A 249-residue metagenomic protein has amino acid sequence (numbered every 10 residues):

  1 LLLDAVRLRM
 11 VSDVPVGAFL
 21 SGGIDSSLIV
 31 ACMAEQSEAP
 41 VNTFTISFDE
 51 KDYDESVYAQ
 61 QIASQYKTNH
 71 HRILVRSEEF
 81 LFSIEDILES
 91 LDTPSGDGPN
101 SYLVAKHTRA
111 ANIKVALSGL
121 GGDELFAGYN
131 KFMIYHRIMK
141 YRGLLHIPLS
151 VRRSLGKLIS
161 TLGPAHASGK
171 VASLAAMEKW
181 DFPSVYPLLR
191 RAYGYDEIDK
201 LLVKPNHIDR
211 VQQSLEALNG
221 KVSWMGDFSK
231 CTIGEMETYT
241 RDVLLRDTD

Functional and structural regions predicted by a protein language model:
L1-L215: ATP-dependent adenylate-handling active sites, centered on carboxylate activation for C-N bond formation
A18, A116-L117, F228-K230, D242: Generic alpha-helical structural signal
I84-E89, E216-M225, D247-D249: Short glycine/proline-rich turn/loop motifs
P94-S95, V222-E235: Structural motif
M236-D249: Short Ser/Thr-interspersed hydrophobic loop/turn segments at strand-loop and sheet-helix junctions that line or gate
